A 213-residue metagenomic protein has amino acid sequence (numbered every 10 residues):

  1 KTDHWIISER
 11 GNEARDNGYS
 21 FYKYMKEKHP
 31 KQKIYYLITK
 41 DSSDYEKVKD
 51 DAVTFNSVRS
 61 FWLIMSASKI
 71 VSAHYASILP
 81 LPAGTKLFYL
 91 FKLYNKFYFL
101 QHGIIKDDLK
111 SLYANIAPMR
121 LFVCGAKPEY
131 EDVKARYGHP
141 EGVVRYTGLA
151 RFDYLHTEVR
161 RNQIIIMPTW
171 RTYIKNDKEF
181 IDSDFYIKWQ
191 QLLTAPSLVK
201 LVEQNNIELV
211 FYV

Functional and structural regions predicted by a protein language model:
K1-H4, W189-Q190: Phosphate/pyrophosphate-recognition segments in soluble nucleotide-handling domains
D3-L155: Active-site and donor-binding regions of nucleotide-sugar-utilizing enzymes
R15-H29, A150-V213: Conserved catalytic-core segment of nucleotide-activated headgroup transferases in glycan assembly
